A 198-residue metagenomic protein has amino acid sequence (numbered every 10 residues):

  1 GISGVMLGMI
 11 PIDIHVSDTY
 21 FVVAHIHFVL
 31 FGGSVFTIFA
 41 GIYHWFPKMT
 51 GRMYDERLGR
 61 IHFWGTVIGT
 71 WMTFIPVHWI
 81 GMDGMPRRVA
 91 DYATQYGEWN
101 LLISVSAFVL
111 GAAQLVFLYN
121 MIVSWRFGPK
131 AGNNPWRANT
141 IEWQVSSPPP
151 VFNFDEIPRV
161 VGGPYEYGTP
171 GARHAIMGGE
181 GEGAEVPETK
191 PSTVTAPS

Functional and structural regions predicted by a protein language model:
G1, V67-I75: Aromatic-anchored segments of alpha-helical transmembrane domains
G4-V22, T37-W64, P76-Y96, Y119-A138: Juxtamembrane membrane-water interface segments of multi-pass membrane proteins, especially cytoplasmic-side
A24-G32: Membrane-interface loop-to-helix entry segments
G33, G59-T66, I103-A113: Hydrophobic alpha-helical transmembrane segments of polytopic
F36-F46, G111-Y119, F152-Y165: Juxtamembrane/interfacial segments around transmembrane helices
P86-Q95, S124-S198: Extramembrane terminal tails and long inter-domain/linker segments of multi-pass membrane proteins
G97-F127: Repeat-solenoid scaffold signature
